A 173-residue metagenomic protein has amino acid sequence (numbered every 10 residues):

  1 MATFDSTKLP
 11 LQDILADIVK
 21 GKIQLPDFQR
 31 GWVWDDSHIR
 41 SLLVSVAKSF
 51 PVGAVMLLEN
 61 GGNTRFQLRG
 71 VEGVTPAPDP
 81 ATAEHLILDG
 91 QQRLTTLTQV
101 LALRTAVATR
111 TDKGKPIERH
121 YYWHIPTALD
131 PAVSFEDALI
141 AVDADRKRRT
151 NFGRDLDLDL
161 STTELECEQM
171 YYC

Functional and structural regions predicted by a protein language model:
M1-D36, R40-C173: Basic- and aromatic-enriched surface patches that contact anionic nucleotides/nucleic acids
